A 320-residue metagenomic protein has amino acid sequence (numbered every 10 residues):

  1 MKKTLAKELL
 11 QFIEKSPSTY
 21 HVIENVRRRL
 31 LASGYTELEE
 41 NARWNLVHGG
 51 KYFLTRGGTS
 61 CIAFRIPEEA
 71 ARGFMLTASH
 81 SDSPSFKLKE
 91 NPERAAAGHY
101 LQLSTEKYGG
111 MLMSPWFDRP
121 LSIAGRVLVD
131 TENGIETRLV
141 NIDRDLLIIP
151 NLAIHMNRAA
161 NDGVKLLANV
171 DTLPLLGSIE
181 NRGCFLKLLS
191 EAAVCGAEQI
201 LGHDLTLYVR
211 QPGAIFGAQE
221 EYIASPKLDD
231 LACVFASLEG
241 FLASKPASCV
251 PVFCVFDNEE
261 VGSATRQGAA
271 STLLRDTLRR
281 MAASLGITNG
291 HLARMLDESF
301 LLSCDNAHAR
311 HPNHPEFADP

Functional and structural regions predicted by a protein language model:
M1-P320: N-terminal hydrophobic/helix-forming segments and targeting peptides
